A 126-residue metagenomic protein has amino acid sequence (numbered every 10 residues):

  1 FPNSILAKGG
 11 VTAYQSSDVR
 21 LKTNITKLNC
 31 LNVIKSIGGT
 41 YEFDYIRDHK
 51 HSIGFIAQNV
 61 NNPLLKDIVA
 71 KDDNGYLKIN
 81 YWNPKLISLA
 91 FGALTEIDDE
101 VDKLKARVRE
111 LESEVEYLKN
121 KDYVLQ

Functional and structural regions predicted by a protein language model:
F1-V19, L28, S36-I37, W82 (+1 more regions): Trimeric beta-solenoid/beta-helix "fiber body" segments of extracellular/virion adhesins and depolymerases
S4, K50-S52, N74-K78: A generic structural signal for beta-strand entry/edge sites
S17, K66, A70-Q126: C-terminal intramolecular chaperone/auto-processing assembly modules
S17-K27, G39-I53: Active-site-adjacent substrate-recognition loops and nearby beta-strands within hydrolase catalytic domains
L31: Mg2+-dependent endonuclease catalytic cores in nucleic-acid-processing enzymes, primarily RNase H-like
S36, A57-I68: Glycine-rich, acidic and aromatic/proline-enriched surface loops and short helix-turn segments that act as binding
G54-F55, S88: Short aromatic/basic micro-patch
